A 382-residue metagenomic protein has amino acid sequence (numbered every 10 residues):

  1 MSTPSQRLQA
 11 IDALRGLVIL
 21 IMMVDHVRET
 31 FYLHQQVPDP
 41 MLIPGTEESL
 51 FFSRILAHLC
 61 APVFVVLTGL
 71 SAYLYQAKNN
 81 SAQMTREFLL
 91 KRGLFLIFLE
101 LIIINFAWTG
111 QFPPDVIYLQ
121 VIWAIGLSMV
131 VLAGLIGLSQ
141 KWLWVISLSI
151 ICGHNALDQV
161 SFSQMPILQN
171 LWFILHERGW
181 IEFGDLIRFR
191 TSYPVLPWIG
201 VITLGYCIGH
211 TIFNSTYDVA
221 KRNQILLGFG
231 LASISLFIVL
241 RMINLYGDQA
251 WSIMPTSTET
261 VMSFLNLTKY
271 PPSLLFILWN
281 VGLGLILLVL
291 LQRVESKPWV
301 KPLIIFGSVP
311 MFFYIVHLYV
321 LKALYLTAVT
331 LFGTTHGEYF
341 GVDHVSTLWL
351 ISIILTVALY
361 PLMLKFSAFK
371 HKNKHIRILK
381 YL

Functional and structural regions predicted by a protein language model:
M1-L382: Alpha-helical transmembrane segments and their immediate juxtamembrane cytosolic regions
